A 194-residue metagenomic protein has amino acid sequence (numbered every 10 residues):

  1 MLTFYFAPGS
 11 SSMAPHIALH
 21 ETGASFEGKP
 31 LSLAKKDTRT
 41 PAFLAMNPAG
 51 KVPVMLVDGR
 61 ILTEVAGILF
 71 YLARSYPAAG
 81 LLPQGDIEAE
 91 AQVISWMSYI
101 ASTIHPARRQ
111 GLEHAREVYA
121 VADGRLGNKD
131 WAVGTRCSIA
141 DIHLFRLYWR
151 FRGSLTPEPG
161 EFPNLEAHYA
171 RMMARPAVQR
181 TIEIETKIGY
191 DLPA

Functional and structural regions predicted by a protein language model:
M1-E113, D123: GST-like domain detector, emphasizing the conserved glutathione-binding G-site in the N-terminal thioredoxin-like
Y5-F6, P30, H143-R146, E183: Short beta-strand segments
K29, V65, R136, I182-E183: Residue-level detector of family-conserved "landmark" positions at structurally sensitive sites
L33-A34, A140, T186-K187: Conserved beta-strand edge residues that scaffold enzyme active sites
R60, L147, T186: Flexible loop residues that form catalytic and substrate-binding hotspots at small-molecule/glycan-binding clefts
E88, W96-P176, R180-T181: GST-like fold's C-terminal all-alpha helical module
T181-A194: Terminal-tail/helix-coil boundary detector
